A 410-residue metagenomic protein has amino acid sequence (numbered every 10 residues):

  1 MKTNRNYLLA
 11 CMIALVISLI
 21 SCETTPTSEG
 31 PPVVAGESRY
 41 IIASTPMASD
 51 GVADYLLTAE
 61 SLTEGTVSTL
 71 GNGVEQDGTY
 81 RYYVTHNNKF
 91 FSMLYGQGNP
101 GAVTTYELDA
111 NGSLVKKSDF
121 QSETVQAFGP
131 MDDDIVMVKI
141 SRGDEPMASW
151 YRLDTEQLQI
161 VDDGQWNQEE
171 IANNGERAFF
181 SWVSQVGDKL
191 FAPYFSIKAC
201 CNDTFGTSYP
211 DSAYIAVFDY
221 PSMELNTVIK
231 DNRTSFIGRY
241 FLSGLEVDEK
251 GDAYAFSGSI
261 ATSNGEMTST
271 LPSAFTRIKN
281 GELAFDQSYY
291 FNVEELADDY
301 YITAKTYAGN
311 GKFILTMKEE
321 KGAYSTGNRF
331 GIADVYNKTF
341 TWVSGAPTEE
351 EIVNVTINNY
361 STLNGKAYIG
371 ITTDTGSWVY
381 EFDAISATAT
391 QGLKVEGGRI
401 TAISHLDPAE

Functional and structural regions predicted by a protein language model:
M1-I41: Bacterial Sec-dependent N-terminal signal peptides
G36-A48, H86-G96, D132-G143, D188-S196 (+3 more regions): Short beta-strand elements that form the blades of beta-propeller/WD-repeat-like and other beta-sheet-rich scaffold
D54-Q159: Post-signal peptide N-terminal segment of secreted/secretory-pathway proteins
Y55-S61, T105-E107, M147-L158, F205-M223 (+3 more regions): Beta-propeller blade signature
E64-D77, G112-E123, Q159-G175, E224-R233 (+3 more regions): Beta-propeller fold detector
V74-N87, F120-D133, A172-V183, S235-L245 (+3 more regions): Repeated scaffold domains used in trafficking and secretory/extracellular systems, primarily beta-propellers
S181-K321: Acidic, serine/threonine- and glycine-rich low-complexity intrinsically disordered segments that serve as flexible
L283-T375: Intrinsically disordered, low-complexity segments enriched in Gly and acidic/Ser/Thr residues that form flexible
